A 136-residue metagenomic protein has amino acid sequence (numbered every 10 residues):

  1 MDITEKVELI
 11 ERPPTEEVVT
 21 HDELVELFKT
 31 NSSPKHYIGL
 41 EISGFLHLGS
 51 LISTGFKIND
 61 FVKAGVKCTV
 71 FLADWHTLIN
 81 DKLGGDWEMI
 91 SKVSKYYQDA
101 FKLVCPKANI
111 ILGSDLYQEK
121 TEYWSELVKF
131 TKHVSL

Functional and structural regions predicted by a protein language model:
M1-S43: Non-catalytic terminal extensions that flank enzyme cores
L24, I58-V66, V93-Q98: Structured alpha-helical segments in the cores of large, soluble enzyme domains
Y37, T69-W75, L112-G113: Core alpha/beta catalytic barrel or barrel-like domain that forms the active/cofactor pocket in diverse metabolic
I42, D74-T77, L116: Active-site-proximal loop/turn and secondary-structure-junction residues that shape catalytic pockets, frequently
L48-V70: Histidine-anchored nucleotide/phosphate-binding helix
I52-G55, K82-W87: Glycine-rich loop at the start of a catalytic domain that most often binds anionic cofactors/ligands
L72-G85: Short connector loops at secondary-structure junctions
N80, W87-L136: Divalent-metal (Mg2+/Mn2+/Ca2+)-assisted nucleotide/phosphate chemistry catalytic cores
